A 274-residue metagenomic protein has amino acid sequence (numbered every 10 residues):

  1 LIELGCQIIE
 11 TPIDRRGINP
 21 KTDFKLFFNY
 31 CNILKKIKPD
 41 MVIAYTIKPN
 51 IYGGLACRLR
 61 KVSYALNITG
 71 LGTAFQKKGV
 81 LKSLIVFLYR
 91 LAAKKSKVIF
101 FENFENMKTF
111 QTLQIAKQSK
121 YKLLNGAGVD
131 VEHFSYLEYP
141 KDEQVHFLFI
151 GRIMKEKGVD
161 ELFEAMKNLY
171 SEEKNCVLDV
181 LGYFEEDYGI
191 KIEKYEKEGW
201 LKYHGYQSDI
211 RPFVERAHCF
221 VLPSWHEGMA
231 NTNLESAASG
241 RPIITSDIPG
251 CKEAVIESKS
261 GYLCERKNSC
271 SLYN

Functional and structural regions predicted by a protein language model:
L1-L4, K108, N168-S171, V177-H204: Short, structured helix-loop element that forms part of the nucleotide-activated donor/catalytic region
I9-E10, R90-Y136: Donor nucleotide-sugar binding/catalytic pocket of nucleotide-sugar-dependent glycosyltransferases
K21-F28, S63-A65, T73-K95: Nucleotide-sugar donor phosphate/pyrophosphate-binding loop at the beta->alpha transition of glycosyltransferases
A44-N50, I68: Short His-centered aromatic/hydrophobic patch
E138-K157, L162-K167: Conserved donor-binding/catalytic core segment of Leloir-type glycosyltransferases
Y206, W225: Aromatic "clamp/platform" in nucleotide-sugar-dependent glycosyltransferases that forms part of the donor/acceptor
P242-T245, V255: Short hydrophobic beta-strand element within catalytic cores of glycosyltransferases and related nucleotide-activated
E257-S258, Y262-S269: Conserved acidic donor-binding segment of nucleotide-sugar-dependent glycosyltransferases
